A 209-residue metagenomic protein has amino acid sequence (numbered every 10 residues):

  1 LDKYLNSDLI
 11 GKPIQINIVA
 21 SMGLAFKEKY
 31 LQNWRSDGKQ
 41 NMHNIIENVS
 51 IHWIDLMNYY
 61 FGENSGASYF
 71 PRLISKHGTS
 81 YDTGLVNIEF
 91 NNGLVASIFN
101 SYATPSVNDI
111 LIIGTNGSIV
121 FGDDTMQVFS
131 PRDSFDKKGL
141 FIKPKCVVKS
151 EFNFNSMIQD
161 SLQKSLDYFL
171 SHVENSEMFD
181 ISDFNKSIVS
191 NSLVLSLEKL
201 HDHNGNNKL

Functional and structural regions predicted by a protein language model:
L1-F70, I74-K76: Predominantly a Rossmann-like dinucleotide-binding segment in NAD(P)-dependent oxidoreductases
K3, N91, K164-L209: C-terminal helix-rich "cap/oligomerization" subdomain common to oxidoreductases
I14, G84, N108: Change "...and in nucleic-acid phosphodiester-cleaving endonucleases..." to "...and in nucleic-acid processing enzymes
K29, T79-G84: A short, glycine/Asx- and small/polar-enriched loop/turn that sits immediately N-terminal to a beta-strand
H52-L56, K137, S165-Y168: Hydrophobic alpha-helical segments typical of transmembrane helices and their membrane-interface/capping positions
K76-T79, N91-S165, D180: NAD(P)-dinucleotide binding in Rossmann-like oxidoreductases
V86-I88: Short beta-strand scaffold segments in enzyme catalytic cores
